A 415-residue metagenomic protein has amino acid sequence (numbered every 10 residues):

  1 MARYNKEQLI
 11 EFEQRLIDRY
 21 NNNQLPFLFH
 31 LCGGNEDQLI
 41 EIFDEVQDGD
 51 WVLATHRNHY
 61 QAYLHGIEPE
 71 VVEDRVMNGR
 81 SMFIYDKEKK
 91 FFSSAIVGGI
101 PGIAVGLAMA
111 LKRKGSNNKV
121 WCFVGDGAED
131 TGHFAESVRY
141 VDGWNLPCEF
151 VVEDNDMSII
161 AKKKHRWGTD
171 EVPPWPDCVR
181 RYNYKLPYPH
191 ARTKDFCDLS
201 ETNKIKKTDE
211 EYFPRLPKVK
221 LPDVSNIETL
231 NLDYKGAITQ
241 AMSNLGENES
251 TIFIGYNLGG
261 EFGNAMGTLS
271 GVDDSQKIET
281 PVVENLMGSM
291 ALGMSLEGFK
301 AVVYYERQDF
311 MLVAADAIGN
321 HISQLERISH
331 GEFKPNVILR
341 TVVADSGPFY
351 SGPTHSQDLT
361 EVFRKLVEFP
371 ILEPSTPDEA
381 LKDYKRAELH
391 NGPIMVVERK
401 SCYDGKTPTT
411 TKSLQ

Functional and structural regions predicted by a protein language model:
M1-W121, T208-Q415: Thiamine diphosphate
S93-K206, S346-S351, H355: Thiamine diphosphate
